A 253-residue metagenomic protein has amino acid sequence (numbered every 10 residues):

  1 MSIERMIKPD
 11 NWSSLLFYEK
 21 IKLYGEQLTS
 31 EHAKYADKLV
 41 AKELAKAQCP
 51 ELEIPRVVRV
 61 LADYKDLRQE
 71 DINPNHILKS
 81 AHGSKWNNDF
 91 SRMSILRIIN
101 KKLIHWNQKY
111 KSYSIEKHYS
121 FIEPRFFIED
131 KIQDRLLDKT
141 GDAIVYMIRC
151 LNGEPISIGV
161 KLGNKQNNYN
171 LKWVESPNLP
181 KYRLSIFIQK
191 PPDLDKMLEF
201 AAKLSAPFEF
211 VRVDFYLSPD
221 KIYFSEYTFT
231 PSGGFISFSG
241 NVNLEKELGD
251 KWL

Functional and structural regions predicted by a protein language model:
M1-E19: N-terminal beta-alpha "docking/capping" segments at the starts of catalytic domains in thioester/acy l-group-handling
W12-S14, E199, L217-L253: C-terminal active-site "lid" helix and adjoining low-complexity regulatory extension at the edge of ATP-using catalytic
S13-S91, I95, W106, Y110-I115 (+1 more regions): A conserved helix-loop-beta module that forms one wall/lid of the active-site cleft in ATP-utilizing catalytic domains
K42, K65-L67, S84-D89, R97-I98 (+5 more regions): Short catalytic/ligand-binding loop motif for oxyanion handling, primarily in non-cytosolic enzymes, centered on
L61, H82, D130-I132, C150-N152 (+1 more regions): Short, flexible loop/turn elements at secondary-structure junctions
E70, H82, N88, A143 (+4 more regions): C-terminal and inter-domain tail/linker signature
I72, I95-Y182: Phosphate-binding site of ATP-dependent enzymes
F121-F126, D134, Y169-F224: A long amphipathic alpha-helix within ATP-dependent nucleotide-binding catalytic cores
